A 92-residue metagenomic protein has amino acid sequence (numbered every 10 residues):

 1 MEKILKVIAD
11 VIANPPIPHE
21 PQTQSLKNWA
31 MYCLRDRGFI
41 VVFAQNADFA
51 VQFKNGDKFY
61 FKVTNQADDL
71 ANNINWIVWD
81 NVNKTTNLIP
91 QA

Functional and structural regions predicted by a protein language model:
M1-A44: Acidic-basic catalytic patches of nuclease active cores, encompassing PD-(D/E)XK and other metal-cofactor nuclease
E20-P21, N28-W29, R37-G38, A44 (+2 more regions): Catalytic cores of nucleic-acid endonucleases
F49-G56: Active-site beta-strand termini and strand-to-loop segments that position acidic
